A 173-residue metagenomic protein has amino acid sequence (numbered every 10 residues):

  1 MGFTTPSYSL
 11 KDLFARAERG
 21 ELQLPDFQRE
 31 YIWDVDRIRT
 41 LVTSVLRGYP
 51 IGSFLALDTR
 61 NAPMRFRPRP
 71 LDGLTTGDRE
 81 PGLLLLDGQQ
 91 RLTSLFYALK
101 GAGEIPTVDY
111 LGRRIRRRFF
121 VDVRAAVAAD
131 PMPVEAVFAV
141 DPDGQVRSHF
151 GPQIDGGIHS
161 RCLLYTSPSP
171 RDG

Functional and structural regions predicted by a protein language model:
G2-S167, R171: Basic- and aromatic-enriched surface patches that contact anionic nucleotides/nucleic acids
